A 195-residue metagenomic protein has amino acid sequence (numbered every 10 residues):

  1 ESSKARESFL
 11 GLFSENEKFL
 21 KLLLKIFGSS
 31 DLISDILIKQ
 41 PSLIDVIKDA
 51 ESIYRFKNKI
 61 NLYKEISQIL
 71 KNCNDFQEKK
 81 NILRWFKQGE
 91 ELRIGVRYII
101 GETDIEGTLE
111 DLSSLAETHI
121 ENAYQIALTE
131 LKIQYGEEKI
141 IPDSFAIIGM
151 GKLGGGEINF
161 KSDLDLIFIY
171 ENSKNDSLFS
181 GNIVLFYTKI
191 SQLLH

Functional and structural regions predicted by a protein language model:
E1-H195: Non-catalytic regulatory/linker segments of enzymes
